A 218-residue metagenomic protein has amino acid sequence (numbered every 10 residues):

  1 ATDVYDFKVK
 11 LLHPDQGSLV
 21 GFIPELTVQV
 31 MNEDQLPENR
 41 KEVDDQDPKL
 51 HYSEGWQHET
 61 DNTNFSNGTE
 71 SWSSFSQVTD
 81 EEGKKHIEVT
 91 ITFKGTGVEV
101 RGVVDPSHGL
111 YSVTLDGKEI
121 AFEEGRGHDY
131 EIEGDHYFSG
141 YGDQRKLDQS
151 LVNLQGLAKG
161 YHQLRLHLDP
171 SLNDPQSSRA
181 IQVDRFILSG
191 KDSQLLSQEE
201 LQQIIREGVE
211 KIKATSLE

Functional and structural regions predicted by a protein language model:
A1-L36: Short boundary segments that mark the start of a structured unit
V4, Q29, E81, A214-L217: Serine/threonine-rich, low-complexity intrinsically disordered segments
K8, F75, E82-G83, V209-K211: Generic N-terminal leader/processing signal
Q35-Q203: Glycan-recognition surfaces in beta-rich domains, encompassing non-catalytic CBMs and lectin-like receptor-binding
L196-E218: Protein-protein interaction and targeting regions used for scaffolding, dimerization, and localization
